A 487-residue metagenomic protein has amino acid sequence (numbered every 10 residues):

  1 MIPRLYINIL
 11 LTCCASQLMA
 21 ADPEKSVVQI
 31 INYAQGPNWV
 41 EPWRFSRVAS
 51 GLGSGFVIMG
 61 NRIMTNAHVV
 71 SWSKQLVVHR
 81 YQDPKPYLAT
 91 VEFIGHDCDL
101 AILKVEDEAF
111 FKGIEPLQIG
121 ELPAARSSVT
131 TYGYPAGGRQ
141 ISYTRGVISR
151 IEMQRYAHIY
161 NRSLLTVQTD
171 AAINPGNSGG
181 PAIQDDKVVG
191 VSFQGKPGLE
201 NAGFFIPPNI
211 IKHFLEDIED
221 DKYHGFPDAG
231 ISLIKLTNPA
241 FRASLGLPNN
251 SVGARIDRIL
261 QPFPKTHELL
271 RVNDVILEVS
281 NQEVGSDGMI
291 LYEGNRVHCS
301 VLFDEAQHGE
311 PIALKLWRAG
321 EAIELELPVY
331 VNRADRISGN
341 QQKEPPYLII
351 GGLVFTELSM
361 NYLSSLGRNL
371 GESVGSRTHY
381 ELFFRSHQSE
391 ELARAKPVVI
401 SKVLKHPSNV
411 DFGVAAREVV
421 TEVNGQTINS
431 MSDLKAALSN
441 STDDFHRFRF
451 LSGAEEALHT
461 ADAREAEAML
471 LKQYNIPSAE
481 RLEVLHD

Functional and structural regions predicted by a protein language model:
M19-N66, K74-Q75, A124, F214-P227 (+1 more regions): N-terminal activation segment of mature serine protease catalytic domains
S26-N32, P37-R44, E106-P116, S142-E200 (+3 more regions): Active-site region of chymotrypsin-like
V28-I30, G55, N61, T65 (+19 more regions): Terminal peptide-recognition signature
P37-G60, N66, K85-L88, I114-Q118 (+4 more regions): A conserved glycine-rich beta-strand in the N-terminal activation segment of trypsin-fold
W39-S46, I94-C98, I151-T166, D221-H224 (+2 more regions): Gly/Ser-enriched beta-turn/beta-hairpin loop segments
M59-I141, P175, A322-E324: Conserved active-site neighborhood of the chymotrypsin/trypsin-like protease fold
A67, L88-T90, K104-E106, K112 (+1 more regions): C-terminal recognition in membrane/secretory proteostasis and scaffolding
V69-S71, F93, K112-R162, F193-G203 (+2 more regions): Flexible, gly/ser-rich surface segments that form the specificity/activation loops bordering the active-site cleft
